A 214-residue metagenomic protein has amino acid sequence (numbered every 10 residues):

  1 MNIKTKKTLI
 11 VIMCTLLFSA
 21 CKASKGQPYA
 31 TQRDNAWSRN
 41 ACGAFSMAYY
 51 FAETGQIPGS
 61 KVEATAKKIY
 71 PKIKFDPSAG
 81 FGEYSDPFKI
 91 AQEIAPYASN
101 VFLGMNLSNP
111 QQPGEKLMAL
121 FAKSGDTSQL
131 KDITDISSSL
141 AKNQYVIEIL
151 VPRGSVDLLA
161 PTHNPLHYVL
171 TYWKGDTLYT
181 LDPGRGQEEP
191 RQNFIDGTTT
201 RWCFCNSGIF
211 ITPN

Functional and structural regions predicted by a protein language model:
N2-I10: Bacterial N-terminal signal peptides that target proteins for export
V11-S19: Bacterial N-terminal signal peptides
S19-P96: Active-site-adjacent structural segments surrounding the nucleophilic cysteine of cysteine proteases and isopeptidases
W37, Y49, S108-P110, P152-V156 (+1 more regions): Solvent-exposed loop/turn segments at secondary-structure junctions within structured extracellular/periplasmic domains
I57-A64, V101-N109: Surface-exposed patches in mature extracellular/periplasmic domains of secreted proteins
F75-A79, P87, Q111-K131: Charged, often glycine-rich, active-site loop that binds/positions anionic groups
A119-L178: Active-site-adjacent substructure of cysteine-protease-like catalytic cores
D157-H163, Y172-N214: Noncatalytic regulatory segments and standalone regulatory/sensor domains
